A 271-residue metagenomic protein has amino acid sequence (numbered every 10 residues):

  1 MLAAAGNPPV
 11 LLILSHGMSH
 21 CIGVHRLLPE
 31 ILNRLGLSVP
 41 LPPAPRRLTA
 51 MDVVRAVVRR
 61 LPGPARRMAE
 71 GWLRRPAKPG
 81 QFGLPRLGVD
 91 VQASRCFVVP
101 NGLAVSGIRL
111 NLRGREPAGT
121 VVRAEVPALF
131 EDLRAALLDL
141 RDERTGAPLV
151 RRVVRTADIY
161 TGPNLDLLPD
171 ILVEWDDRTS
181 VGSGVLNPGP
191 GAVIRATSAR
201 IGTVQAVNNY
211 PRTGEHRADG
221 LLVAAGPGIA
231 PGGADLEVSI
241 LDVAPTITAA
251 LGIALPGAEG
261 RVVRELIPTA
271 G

Functional and structural regions predicted by a protein language model:
A4-A199, T203-V204: Secreted, luminal/periplasmic, and some membrane-associated catalytic domains that remodel anionic oxygen-ester
G6, A124-E143, G226-G228, L236-R261: Non-catalytic, well-ordered alpha-helical segments in soluble enzyme domains
S106, P169, A218-G220, L251: Change "...and in nucleic-acid phosphodiester-cleaving endonucleases..." to "...and in nucleic-acid processing enzymes
I108, V173, L222-A225, I247: A short aromatic-rich beta-strand->coil structural motif
D176-T179, S183-V243: Low-complexity, glycine/alanine/valine/leucine- and proline-rich hydrophobic stretches
I247, A270-G271: Terminal low-complexity/disordered tails
E259-T269: Cytosolic regulatory/linker segments at or just downstream of nucleotide-handling modules in signal-transduction
